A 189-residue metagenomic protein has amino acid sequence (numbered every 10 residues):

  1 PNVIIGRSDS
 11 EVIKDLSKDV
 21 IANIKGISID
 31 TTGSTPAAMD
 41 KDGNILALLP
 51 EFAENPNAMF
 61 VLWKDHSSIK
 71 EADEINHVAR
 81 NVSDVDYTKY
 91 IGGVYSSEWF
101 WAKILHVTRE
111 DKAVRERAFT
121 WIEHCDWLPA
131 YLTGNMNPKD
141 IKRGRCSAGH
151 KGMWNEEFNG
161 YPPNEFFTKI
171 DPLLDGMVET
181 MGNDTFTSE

Functional and structural regions predicted by a protein language model:
P1-L49, A53, G176-D184, S188: N-terminal glycine/serine-rich phosphate-binding loop of ATP-dependent small-molecule kinases, especially carbohydrate
N23-I24, N57, A118: Alpha-helical scaffolds flanking conserved acidic
M39, N76-E189: Gly/Ser/Thr-rich active-site cleft segment
E54-V61: Short beta-alpha connecting loops at secondary-structure transitions that line or flank enzyme active sites
D65: Carbohydrate-associated surface elements
